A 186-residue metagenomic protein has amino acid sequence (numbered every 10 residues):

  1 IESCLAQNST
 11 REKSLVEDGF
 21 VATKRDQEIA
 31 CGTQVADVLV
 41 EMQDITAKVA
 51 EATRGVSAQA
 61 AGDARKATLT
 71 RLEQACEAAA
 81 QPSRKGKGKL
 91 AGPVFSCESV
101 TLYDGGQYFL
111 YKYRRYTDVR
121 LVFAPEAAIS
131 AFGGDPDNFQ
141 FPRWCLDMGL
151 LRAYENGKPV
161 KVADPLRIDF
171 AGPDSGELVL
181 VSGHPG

Functional and structural regions predicted by a protein language model:
I1-G186: Terminal presequence/propeptide segments associated with secretion/organelle targeting and zymogen/polyprotein
